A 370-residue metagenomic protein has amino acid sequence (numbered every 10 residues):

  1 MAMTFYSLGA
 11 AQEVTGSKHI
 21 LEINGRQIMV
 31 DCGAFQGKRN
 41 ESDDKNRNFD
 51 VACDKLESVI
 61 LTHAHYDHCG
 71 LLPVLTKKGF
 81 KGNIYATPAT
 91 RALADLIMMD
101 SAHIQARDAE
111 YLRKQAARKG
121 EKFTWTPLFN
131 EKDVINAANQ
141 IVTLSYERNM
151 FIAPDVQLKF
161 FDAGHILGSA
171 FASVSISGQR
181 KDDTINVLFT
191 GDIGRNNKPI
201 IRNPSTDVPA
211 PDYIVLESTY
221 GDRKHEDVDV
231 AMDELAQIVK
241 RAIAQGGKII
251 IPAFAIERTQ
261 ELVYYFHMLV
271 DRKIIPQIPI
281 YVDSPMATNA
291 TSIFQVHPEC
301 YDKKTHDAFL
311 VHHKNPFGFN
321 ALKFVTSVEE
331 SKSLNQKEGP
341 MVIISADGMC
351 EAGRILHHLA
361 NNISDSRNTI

Functional and structural regions predicted by a protein language model:
M1-D54, N136-R202, E329-Q336, R354 (+1 more regions): Core dinuclear metal-dependent hydrolase active-site scaffold
A11-E13, I23-G82, A86-A137, I193-P204 (+1 more regions): Pre-active-site segment of Zn-dependent metallo-hydrolases
R26-I28, S58, I185-V187, Y213 (+2 more regions): Structural motif
V30-C32, L56-H65, L72, I84-T87 (+6 more regions): Active-site neighborhood of phospho(di)ester-bond hydrolases with catalytic His/Asp-centered motifs
G82-R91, L112-K114, V215, P276-N289 (+1 more regions): Short internal beta-strands
S101-I166, P298-K337: Metallo-beta-lactamase
L158, D162, S169-S175, R180-M268 (+1 more regions): Functional cores that coordinate and move charged inorganic groups
I238-I370: Hard-cation-handling environments
